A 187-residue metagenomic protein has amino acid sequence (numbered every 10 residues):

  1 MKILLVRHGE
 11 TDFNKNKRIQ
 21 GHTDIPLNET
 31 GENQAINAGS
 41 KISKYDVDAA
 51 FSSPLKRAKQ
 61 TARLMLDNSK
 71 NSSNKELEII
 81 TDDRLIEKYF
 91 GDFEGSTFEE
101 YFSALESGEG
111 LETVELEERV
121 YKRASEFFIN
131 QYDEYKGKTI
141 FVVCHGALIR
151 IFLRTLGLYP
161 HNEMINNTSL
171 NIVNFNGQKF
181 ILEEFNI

Functional and structural regions predicted by a protein language model:
M1-L4: Extreme N-terminal starter segment of soluble prokaryotic enzymes
E10-K59, T113-A124: Loop-to-helix element that buttresses phosphate recognition and phosphoryl-transfer chemistry
T11, L148-I149: Short active-site segment of divalent metal-dependent hydrolases/proteases that encodes the spacing between
N37-S103: Phosphate-coordination/substrate-recognition cap region in phosphate-metabolizing enzymes
S43-D46, Q131-K138: Glycine-rich phosphate-binding loop signature in dinucleotide/nucleotide-binding domains
D67, I80, E87-E99, D133-K136 (+1 more regions): Acidic, low-complexity terminal tails and accessory targeting/binding regions of phosphate-metabolizing enzymes
Y101-R119: Short glycine/proline- and acidic residue-enriched helix-loop micro-motifs that form flexible lids or anion-recognition
H145: Short basic (Lys/Arg) and small-residue
